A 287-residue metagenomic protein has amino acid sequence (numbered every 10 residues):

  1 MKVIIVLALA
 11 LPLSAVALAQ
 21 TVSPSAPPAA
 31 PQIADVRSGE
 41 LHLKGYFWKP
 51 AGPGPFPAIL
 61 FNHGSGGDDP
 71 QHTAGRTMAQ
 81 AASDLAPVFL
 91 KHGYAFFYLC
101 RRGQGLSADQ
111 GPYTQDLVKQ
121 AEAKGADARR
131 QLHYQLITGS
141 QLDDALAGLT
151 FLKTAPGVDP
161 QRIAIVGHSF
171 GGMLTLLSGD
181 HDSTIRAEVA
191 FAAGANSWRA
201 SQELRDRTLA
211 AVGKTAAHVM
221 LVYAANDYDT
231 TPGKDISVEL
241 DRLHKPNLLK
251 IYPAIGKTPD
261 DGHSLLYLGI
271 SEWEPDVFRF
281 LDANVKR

Functional and structural regions predicted by a protein language model:
T21-G54: N-terminal cap/lid segment of alpha/beta-hydrolase-fold proteins
G54-F56, S65-A108, S197-W198, D229-T230: Short substrate-entry loop that stabilizes the transition state in hydrolases
P57, N62-G64, Y223-A224: The conserved beta1-alpha1 loop
N62, L99-R101, F191, Y252: Alpha/beta-hydrolase
Q110, T114-A155: Alpha/beta-hydrolase active-site loop
I137-K214: Primarily recognizes the serine-hydrolase "nucleophile elbow" in alpha/beta-hydrolase and SGNH/GDSL folds
A187, A193-L248: The feature captures the conserved acid-bearing segment of alpha/beta-hydrolase catalytic domains
P246-R287: C-terminal catalytic histidine-bearing segment of alpha/beta-hydrolase fold enzymes
